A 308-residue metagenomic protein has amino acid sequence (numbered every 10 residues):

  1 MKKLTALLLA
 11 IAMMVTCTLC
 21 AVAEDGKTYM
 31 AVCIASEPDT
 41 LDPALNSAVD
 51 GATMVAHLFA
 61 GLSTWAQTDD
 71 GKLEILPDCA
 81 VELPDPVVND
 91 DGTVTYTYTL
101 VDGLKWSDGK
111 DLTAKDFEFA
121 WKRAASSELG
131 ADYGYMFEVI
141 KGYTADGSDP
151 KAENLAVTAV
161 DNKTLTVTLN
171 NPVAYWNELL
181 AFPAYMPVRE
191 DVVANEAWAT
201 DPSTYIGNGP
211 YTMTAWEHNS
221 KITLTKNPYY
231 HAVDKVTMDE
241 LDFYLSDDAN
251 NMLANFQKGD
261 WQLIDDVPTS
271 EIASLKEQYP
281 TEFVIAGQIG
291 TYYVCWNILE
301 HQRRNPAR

Functional and structural regions predicted by a protein language model:
C17-K27: Sec-dependent signal peptide cleavage junction
K27-S36, V94-Y98, F117-A120, L165-T166 (+3 more regions): Short, well-ordered beta-strand elements
C33-N89, I206: N-terminal lobe/hinge region of extracytoplasmic solute-binding protein
Q67-D70, K151-N154, K163, L169-V236 (+1 more regions): Gly/Pro-rich hinge or "lid" segments in bacterial periplasmic/extracellular proteins
V81-Y133, T166: Aromatic- and charge-enriched surface segment that lines or borders ligand/interaction sites
T113-A120, N162-T168, G209-P210, M238-E240 (+1 more regions): Alpha-helical secondary-structure segments
E196, P228-S274: Ligand-site clamp/hinge motif
A273-A286: Ligand-binding "clamshell"
